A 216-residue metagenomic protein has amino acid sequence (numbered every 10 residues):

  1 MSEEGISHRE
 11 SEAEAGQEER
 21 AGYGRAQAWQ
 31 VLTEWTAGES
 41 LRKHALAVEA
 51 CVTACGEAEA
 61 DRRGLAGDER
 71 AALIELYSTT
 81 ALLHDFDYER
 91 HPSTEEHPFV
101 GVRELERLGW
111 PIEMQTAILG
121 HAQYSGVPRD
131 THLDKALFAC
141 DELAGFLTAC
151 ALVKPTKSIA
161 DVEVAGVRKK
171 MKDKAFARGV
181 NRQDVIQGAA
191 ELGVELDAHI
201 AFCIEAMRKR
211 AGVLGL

Functional and structural regions predicted by a protein language model:
S2-T94: Acidic/His-rich, divalent-metal-binding segments that scaffold phosphate/diphosphate chemistry
Y23, Q27, K43-A47, E96 (+5 more regions): Conserved active-site and cofactor/substrate-binding residues in soluble primary-metabolism enzymes
W35-E39, C51-R62, E89, L108 (+4 more regions): Change "in soluble alpha/beta enzymes" to "in soluble alpha/beta proteins
A72-K174, I186: Divalent metal-dependent catalytic cores for phosphoryl transfer on phosphate-bearing substrates
I159, A165-G166, K172-H199, L214: C-terminal binding/interaction regions
F202-G212: Long, highly charged low-complexity segments enriched in Glu/Asp and Lys/Arg with interspersed Ser/Thr
